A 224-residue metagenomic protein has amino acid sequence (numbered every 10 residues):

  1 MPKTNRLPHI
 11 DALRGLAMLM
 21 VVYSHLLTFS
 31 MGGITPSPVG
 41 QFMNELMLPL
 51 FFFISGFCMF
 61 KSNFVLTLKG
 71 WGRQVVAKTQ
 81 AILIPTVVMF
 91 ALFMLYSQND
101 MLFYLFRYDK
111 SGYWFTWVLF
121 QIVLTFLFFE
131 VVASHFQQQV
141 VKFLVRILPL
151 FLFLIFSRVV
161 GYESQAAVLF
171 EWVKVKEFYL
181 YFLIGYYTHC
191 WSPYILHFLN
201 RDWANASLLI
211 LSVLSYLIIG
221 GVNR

Functional and structural regions predicted by a protein language model:
M1-R224: Alpha-helical transmembrane segments and their immediate juxtamembrane cytosolic regions
